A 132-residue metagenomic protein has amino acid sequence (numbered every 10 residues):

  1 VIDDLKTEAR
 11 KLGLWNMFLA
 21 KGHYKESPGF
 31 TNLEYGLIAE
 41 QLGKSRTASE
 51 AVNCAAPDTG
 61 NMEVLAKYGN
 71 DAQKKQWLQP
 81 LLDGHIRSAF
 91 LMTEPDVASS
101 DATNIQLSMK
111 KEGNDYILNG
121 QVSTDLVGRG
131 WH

Functional and structural regions predicted by a protein language model:
V1, K21, M92-E94: Intrinsic structural disorder
D3-K75, Q79-G84, D125-G130: Internal helix-loop-helix
P28, Y68-H132: Glycine-rich, Trp-frequent "lid" loop and neighboring beta-strands that shape and gate the flavin cofactor pocket
